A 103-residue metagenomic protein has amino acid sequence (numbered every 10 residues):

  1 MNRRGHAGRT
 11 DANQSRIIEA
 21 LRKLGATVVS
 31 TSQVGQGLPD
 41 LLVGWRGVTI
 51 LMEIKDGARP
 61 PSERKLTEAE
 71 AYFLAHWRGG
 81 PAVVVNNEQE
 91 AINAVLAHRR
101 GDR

Functional and structural regions predicted by a protein language model:
M1-R103: Catalytic phosphate/metal-binding cores of nucleic-acid and nucleotide-processing enzymes, i.e., regions that mediate
